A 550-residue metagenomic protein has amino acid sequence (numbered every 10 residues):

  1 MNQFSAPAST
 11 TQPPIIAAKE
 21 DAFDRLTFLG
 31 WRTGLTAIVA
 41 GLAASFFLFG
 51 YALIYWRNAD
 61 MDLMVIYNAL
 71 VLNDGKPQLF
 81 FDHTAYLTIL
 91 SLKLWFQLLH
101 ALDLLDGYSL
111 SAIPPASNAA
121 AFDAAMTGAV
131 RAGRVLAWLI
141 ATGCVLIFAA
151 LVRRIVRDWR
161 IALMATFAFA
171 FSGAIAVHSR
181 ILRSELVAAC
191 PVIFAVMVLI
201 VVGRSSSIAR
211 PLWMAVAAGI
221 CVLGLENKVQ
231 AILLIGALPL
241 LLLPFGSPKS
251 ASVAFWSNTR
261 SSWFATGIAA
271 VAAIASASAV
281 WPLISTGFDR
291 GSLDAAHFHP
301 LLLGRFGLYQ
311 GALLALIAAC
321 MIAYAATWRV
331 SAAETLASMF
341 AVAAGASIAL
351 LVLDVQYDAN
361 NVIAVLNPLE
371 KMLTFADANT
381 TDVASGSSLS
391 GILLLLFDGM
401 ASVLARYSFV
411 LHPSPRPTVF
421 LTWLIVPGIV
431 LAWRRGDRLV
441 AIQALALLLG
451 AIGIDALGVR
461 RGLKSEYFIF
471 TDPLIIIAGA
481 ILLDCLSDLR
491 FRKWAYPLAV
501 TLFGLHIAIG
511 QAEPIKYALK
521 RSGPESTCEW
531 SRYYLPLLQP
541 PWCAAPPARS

Functional and structural regions predicted by a protein language model:
A22, R154-V156, A195-M214, G224 (+1 more regions): Membrane-interface transmembrane helices that cradle and orient dolichyl/undecaprenyl
G30-L63, V71-P77, F171-S172, G224 (+3 more regions): Transmembrane signal-anchor helices characteristic of membrane glycosylation enzymes that use polyprenol
T36-A40, D123, T127, R131-V156 (+2 more regions): Transmembrane-helix motifs of polytopic, lipid-linked glycan transferases
G41-A43, A165-A170, M197, C221-L225 (+1 more regions): Short helix- or helix-capping micro-motifs that position conserved polar/aromatic residues at function-defining sites
L42, M164-A165, V216, A333-L351 (+2 more regions): Transmembrane alpha-helix segments characteristic of polytopic inner-membrane glycan-assembly/cell-envelope
L146-A149, L243, P248-A251, L314-A337 (+1 more regions): Hydrophobic, aromatic-rich transmembrane alpha-helices and their immediate juxtamembrane boundary segments
A174-A188, K464-F468: Short acidic/glycine- and proline-prone juxtamembrane loop motifs at membrane-interface regions of multi-pass membrane
A215, G219, A337-S347, L448 (+1 more regions): Signature aromatic-anchored transmembrane alpha helix within multi-pass, membrane-resident enzymes that catalyze glycan
